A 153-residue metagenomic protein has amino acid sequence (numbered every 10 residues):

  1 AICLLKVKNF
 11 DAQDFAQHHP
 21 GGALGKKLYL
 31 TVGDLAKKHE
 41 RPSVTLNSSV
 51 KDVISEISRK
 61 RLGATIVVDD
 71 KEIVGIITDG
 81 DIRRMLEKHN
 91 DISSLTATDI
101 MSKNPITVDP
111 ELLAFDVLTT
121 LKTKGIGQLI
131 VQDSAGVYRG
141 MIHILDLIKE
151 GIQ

Functional and structural regions predicted by a protein language model:
A1-D11: Short alpha-helices
D14-A36: Cyclic nucleotide-binding regulatory module and flanking cytosolic helices
L28-R41, S94-P105: Bateman (tandem CBS) regulatory domains
A36, I57-K60, M101, L121 (+1 more regions): Methionine-biased hydrophobic packing positions in alpha-helices, especially within tandem helical repeat solenoids
S43-R61, V68, L86, T107-I126 (+2 more regions): The conserved cystathionine-beta-synthase
A64-D91, A97-D99: A beta-strand-loop signature enriched in Asp, Gly, Thr, and Trp that corresponds to the sialidase/neuraminidase Asp-box
G75-T78, G127, R139-L147: Short hydrophobic beta-strand motif reused across regulatory alpha/beta modules
R84, S94-K103, P110-F115: Short alpha-helical segments enriched in small residues
